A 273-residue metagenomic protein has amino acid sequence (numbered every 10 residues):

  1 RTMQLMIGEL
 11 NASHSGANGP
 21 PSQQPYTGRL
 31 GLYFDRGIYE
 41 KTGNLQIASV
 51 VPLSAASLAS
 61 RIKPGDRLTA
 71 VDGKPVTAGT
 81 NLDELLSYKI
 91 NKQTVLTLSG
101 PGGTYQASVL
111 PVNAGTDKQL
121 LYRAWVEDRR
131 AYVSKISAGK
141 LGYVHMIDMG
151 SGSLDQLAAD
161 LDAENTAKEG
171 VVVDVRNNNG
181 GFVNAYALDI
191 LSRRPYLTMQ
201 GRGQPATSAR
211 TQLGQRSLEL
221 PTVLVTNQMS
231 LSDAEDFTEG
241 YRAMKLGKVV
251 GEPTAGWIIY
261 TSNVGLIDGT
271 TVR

Functional and structural regions predicted by a protein language model:
L5, E9-V51, L58, A131-K135: PDZ/PDZ-like peptide-tail recognition elements
P20-Q23, Q46-V51, A55, P64 (+2 more regions): Cleft-lining beta-strand/loop regions that shape enzyme active-site pockets
G37, R61, G150: Conduit-forming functional cores of very large proteins
